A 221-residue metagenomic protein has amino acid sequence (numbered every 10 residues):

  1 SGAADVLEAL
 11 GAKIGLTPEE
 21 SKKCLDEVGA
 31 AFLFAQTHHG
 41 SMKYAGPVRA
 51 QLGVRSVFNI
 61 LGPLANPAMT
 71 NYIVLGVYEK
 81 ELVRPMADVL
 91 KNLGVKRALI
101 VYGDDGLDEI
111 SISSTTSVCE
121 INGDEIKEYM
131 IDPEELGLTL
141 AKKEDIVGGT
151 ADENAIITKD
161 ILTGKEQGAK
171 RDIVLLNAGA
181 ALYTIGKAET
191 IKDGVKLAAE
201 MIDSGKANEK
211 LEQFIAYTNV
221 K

Functional and structural regions predicted by a protein language model:
S1, V6-A9: Short, structured segments at the rim of ligand-binding sites
E8-G15, E20-K221: Glycine-rich anion-binding loops and their surrounding alpha/beta cores
